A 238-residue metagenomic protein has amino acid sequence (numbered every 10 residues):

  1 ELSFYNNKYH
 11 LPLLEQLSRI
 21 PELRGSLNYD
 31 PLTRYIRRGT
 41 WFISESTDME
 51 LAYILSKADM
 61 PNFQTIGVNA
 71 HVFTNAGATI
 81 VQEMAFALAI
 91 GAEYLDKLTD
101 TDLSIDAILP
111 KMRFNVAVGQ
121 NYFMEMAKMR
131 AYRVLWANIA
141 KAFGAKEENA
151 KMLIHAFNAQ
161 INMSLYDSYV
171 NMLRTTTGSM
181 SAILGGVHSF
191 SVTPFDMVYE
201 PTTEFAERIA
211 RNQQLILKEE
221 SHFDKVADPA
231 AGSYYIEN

Functional and structural regions predicted by a protein language model:
E1-N121, L153-H155, S189-T193: Catalytic alpha/beta active-site cores
P12, A89-E93, V134, R174 (+3 more regions): Residues on a specific face of well-ordered alpha-helices
L17, W136, G185, Q213 (+1 more regions): Conserved, mostly hydrophobic/aromatic
D48, Y53-S56, T74, A156-I161 (+5 more regions): Anaerobic metallocofactor- and corrinoid-dependent redox/one-carbon enzyme cores, especially those from methanogenesis
A78-M84, G119-A131, A159-M172, E200-A210 (+1 more regions): Short glycine/threonine-rich loop-to-helix capping motif typified by GTGT followed within a few residues by an Asp-Pro
D100-K111, A140-M152, E220-A230: Flexible, glycine/charged-enriched surface loops at secondary-structure junctions
M129-L135, I139, A156, T176-S179 (+2 more regions): Extended, hydrophobic alpha-helical segments in both membrane/secreted and soluble proteins
T177, H188-N238: Active-site or pore-adjacent capping/gating segments
